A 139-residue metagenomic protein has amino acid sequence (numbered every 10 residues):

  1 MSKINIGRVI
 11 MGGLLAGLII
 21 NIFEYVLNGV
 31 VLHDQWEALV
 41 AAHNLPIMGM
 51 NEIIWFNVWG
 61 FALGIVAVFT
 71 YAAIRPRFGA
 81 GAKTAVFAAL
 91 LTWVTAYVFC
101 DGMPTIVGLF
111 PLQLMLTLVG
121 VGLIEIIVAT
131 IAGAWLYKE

Functional and structural regions predicted by a protein language model:
M1-E139: Juxtamembrane/disordered regions of integral membrane proteins
